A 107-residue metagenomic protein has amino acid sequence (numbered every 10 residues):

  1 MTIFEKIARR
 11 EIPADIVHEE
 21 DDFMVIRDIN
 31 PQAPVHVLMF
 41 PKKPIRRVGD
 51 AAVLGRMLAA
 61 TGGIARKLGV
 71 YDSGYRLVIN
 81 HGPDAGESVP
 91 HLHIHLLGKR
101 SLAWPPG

Functional and structural regions predicted by a protein language model:
M1-G107: HIT superfamily nucleotide-processing domains
